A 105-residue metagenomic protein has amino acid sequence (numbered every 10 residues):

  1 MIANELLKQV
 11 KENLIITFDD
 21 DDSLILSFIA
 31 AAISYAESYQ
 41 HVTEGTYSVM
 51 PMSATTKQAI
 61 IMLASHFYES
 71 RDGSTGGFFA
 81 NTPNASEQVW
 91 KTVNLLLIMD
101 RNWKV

Functional and structural regions predicted by a protein language model:
M1-V105: Divalent metal-cofactor coordination and adjacent catalytic microenvironments
